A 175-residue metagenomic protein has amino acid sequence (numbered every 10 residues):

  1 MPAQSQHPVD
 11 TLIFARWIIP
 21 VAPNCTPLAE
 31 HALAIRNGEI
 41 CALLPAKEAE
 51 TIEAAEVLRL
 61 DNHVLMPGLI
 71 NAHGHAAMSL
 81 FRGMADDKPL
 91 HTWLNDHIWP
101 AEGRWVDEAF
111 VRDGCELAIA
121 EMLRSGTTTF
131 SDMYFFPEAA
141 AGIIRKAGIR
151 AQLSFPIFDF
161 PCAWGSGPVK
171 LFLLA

Functional and structural regions predicted by a protein language model:
M1-I52: N-terminal metal-binding scaffold of metallo-dependent hydrolase/deaminase domains
H7-F14, E50-W93, E116, E121-R124: Replace "His-x-His-based motif
R16, L33, G38, N62 (+3 more regions): Divalent metal-coordination and catalytic microenvironments
P23-N24, L33, I70-N71, N95 (+3 more regions): Short capping/connector residues at structural and topological boundaries
G68-G74, F130-D132, A151-S154: Hydrophobic faces of well-ordered beta-strands that scaffold small-molecule active sites in alpha/beta enzyme cores
A76, P137, F158-D159: Glycine-rich beta-alpha junction loops
R82-I149, A175: Alpha-helical scaffold segments that flank or form the walls of functional sites
A141-A175: Metal-coordinating catalytic core of metallo-dependent amide/deamination hydrolases
